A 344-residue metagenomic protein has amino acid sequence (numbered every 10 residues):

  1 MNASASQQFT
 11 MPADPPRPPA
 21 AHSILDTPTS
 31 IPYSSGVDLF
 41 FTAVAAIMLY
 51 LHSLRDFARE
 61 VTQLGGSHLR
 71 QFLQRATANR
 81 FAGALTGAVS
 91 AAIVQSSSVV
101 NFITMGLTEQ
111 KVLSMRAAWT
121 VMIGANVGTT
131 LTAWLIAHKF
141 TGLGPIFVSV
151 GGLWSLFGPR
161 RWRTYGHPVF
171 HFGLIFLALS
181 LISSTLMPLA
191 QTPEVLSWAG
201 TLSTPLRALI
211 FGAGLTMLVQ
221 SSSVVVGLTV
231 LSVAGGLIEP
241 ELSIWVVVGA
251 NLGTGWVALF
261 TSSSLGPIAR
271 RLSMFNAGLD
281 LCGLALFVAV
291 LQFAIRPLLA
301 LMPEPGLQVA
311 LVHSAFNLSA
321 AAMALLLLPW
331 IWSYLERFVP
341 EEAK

Functional and structural regions predicted by a protein language model:
I24-T27, Y33: Short, positively charged and aromatic/hydrophobic N-terminal segments
I31-R80, V169-I210, G214, S232: Helix-loop-helix hairpins and the membrane-proximal interhelical loops of multi-pass alpha-helical transport proteins
T42-R55, G87, A91, V148-F157 (+4 more regions): Hydrophobic core segments of alpha-helical transmembrane domains in multi-pass membrane transport and ion-translocation
H52, D56-L64, H68, F72 (+7 more regions): Membrane-spanning helices that line or support transport/gating and their immediate boundary helices in channels
R59-T62, S98-F102, T129-I136, V148-S149 (+3 more regions): Alpha-helical transmembrane segments and their lipid-water interface positions in multi-pass membrane proteins
S67, Q71, R75, N79 (+13 more regions): Alpha-helical transmembrane segments of multi-pass membrane proteins, especially transporters and channels
A91-V94, V99-N126, I136-L143, L153-S155 (+4 more regions): Membrane-interfacial helix-loop connectors
L179, L186-T201, L265-K344: Transmembrane alpha-helical segments and their short flanking loops that form helix-hairpins/helix-helix interfaces
